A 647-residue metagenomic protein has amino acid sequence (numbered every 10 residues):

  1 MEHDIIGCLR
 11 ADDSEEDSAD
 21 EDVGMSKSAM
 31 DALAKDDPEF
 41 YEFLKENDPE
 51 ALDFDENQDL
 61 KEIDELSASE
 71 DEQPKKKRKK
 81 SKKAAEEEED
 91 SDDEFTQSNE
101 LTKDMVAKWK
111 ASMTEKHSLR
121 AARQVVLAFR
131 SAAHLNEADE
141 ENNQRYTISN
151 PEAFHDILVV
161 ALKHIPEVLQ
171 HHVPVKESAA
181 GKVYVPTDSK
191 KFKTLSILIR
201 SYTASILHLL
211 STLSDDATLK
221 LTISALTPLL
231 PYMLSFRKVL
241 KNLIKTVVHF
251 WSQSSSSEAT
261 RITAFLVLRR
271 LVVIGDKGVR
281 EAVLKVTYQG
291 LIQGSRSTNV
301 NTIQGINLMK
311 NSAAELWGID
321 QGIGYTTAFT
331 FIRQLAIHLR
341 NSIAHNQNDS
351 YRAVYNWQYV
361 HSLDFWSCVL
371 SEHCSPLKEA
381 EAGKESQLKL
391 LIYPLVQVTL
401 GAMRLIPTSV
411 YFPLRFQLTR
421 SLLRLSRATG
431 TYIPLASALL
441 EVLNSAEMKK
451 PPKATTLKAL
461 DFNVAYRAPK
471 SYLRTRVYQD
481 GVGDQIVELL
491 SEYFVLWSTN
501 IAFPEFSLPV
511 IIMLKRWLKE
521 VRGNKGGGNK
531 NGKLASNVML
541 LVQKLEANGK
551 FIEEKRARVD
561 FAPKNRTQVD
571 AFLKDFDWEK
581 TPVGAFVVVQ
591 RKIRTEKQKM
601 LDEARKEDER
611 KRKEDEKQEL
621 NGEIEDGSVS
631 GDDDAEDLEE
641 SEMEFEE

Functional and structural regions predicted by a protein language model:
M1-G318, G322-P413, Q417, L425-E647: Charge-rich, low-complexity intrinsically disordered regions
S421: C-terminal catalytic subdomain
